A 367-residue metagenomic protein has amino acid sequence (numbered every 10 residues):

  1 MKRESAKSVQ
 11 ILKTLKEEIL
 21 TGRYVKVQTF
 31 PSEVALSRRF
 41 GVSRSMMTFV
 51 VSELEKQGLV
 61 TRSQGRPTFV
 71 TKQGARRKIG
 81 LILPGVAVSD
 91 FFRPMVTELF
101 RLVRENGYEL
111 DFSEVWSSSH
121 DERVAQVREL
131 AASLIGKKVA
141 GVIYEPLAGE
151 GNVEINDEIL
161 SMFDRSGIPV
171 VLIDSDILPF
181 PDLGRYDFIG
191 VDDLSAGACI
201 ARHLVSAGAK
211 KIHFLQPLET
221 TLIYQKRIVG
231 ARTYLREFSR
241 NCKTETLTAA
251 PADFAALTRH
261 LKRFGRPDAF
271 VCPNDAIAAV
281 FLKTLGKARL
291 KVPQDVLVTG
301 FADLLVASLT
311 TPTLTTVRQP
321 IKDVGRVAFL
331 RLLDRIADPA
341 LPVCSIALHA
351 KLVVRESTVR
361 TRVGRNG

Functional and structural regions predicted by a protein language model:
R3, K13-T21, V25, A35 (+5 more regions): Alpha-helical recognition/docking segments in bacterial nutrient-uptake and carbohydrate-utilization systems
T14, E18, R185-Y186, K243 (+1 more regions): Flexible loop/turn connectors
V27-F40, L352: A short alpha-helical element within helix-turn-helix/winged-helix DNA-binding domains across DNA-binding proteins
P31-S32, R66-K72: Minor-groove-contacting beta-hairpin "wing" of winged helix-turn-helix DNA-binding domains
D90-N106, A196-C199, L222-R240, V280-T284: Short, solvent-exposed amphipathic alpha-helices that sit in or adjacent to ligand/effector-binding or catalytic
R104-H120, H213-F214, R232-F254: Short beta-strand elements in bilobed, periplasmic/extracellular small-molecule ligand-binding domains
I177-P179, L183-F214, A252-T258, Q319-A337: Hydrophobic alpha-helical segments within soluble ligand-binding/sensing domains
A198-S239, C344-T358: An alpha-beta-alpha
